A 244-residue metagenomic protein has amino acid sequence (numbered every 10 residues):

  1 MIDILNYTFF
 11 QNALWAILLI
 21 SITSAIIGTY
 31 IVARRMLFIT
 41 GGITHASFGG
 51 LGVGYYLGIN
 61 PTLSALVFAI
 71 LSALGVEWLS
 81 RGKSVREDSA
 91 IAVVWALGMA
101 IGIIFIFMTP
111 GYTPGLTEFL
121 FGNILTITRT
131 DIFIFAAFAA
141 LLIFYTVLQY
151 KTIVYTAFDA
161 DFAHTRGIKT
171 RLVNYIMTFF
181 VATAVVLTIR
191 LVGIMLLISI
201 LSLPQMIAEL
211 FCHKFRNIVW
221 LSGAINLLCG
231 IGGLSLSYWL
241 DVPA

Functional and structural regions predicted by a protein language model:
M1-I22: Membrane-interfacial amphipathic/re-entrant helices at transmembrane-helix boundaries
Y7-N12, K83, I91-K151: Transmembrane helix-bundle core of multi-pass membrane transporters and related energy-transducing complexes
L14-L19, T62-V67, A92-V93, I132-A137 (+2 more regions): Hydrophobic alpha-helical transmembrane segments
L18, I22-I26, V67-G75, I101 (+3 more regions): Generic alpha-helical transmembrane segments of integral inner-membrane proteins, especially permease/transport modules
T29-Y112, A208-W220, S237-L240: Short loop segments and helix-boundary regions at transmembrane helix junctions of multi-pass inner-membrane proteins
I106-T113, A182-T188, I231-V242: Hydrophobic alpha-helical transmembrane segments in multi-pass integral membrane proteins
T128-L203: Helix-loop-helix "hairpin" substructures at the membrane interface of multi-pass membrane proteins
L191, M195-V242: Transmembrane alpha-helical segments in multi-pass inner-membrane proteins
